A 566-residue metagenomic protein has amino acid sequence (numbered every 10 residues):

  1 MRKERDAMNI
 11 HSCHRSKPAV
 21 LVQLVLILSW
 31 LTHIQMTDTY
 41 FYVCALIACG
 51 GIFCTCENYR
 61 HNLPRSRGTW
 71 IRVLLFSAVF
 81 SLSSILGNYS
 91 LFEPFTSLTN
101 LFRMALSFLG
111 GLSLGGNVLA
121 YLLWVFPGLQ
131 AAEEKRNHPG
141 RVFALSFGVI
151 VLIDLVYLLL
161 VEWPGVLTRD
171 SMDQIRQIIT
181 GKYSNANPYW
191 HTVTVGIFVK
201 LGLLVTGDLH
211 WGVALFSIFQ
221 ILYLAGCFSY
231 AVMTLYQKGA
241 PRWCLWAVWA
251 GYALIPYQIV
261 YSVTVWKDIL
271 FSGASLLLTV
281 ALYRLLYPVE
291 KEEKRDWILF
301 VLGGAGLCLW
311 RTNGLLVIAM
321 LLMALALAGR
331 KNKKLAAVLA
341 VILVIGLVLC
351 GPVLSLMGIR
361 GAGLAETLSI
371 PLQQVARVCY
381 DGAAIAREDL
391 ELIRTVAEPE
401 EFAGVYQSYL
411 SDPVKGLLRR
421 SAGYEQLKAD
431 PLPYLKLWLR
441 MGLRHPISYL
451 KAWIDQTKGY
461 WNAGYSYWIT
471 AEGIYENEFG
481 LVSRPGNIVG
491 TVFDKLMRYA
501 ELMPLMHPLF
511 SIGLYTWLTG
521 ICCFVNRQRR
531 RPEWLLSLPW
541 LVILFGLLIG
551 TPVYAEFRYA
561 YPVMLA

Functional and structural regions predicted by a protein language model:
R2-L26, A45-A78, T99-L155: Start-transfer (signal-anchor) and selected internal transmembrane alpha helices of multi-pass inner/ER membrane
I27-L46, W211-L215, A452-S537: Membrane-interface anchor segments at the N-terminal boundary of transmembrane helices in multi-pass membrane enzymes
E162-Q174, K182-F198, G202-W211: Extracytoplasmic catalytic/substrate-binding loops of multi-pass membrane glycan-assembly enzymes
I179, Y230, S272-P288, G304 (+1 more regions): Specific aromatic-rich, kink-prone transmembrane helix
I218-G239: Transmembrane-helix motifs of polytopic, lipid-linked glycan transferases
V260-F271, W310: Short acidic/glycine- and proline-prone juxtamembrane loop motifs at membrane-interface regions of multi-pass membrane
D296-R311, L321-M323, I342-G346: Membrane-interface alpha helices of multi-pass inner-membrane proteins
I359-P485: Membrane-proximal stem/loop segments at transmembrane-domain junctions that anchor or position
